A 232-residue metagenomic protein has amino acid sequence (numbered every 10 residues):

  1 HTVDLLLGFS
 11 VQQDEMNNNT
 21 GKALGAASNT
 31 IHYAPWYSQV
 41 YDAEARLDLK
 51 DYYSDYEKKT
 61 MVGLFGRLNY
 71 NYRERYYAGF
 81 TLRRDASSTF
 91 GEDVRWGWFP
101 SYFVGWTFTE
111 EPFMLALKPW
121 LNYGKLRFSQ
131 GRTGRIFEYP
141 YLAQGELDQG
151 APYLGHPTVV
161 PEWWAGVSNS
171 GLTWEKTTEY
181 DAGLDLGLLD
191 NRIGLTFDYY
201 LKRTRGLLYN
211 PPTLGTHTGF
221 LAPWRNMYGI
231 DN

Functional and structural regions predicted by a protein language model:
H1-N232: Extracellular/periplasmic, surface-exposed regions of secreted and cell-surface proteins
